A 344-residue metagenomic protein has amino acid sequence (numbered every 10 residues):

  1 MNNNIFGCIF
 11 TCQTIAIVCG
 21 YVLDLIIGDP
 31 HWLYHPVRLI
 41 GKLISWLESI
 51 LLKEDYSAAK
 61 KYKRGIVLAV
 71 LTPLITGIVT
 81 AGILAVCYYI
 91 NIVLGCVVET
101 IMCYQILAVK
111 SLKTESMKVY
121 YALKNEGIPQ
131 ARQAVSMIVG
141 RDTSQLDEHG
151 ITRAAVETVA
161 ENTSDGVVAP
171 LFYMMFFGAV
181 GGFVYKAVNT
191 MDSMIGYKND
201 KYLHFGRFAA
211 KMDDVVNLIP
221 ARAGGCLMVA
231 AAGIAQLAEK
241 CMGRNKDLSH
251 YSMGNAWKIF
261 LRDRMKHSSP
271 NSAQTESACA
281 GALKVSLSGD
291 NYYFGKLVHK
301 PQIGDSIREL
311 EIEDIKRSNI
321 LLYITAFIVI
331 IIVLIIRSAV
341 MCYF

Functional and structural regions predicted by a protein language model:
M1-V184, V188, G196-F344: Hydrophobic alpha-helical transmembrane segments
S193: Glycine-rich phosphate/dinucleotide-binding loop and adjoining beta-alpha-beta core of small-molecule
